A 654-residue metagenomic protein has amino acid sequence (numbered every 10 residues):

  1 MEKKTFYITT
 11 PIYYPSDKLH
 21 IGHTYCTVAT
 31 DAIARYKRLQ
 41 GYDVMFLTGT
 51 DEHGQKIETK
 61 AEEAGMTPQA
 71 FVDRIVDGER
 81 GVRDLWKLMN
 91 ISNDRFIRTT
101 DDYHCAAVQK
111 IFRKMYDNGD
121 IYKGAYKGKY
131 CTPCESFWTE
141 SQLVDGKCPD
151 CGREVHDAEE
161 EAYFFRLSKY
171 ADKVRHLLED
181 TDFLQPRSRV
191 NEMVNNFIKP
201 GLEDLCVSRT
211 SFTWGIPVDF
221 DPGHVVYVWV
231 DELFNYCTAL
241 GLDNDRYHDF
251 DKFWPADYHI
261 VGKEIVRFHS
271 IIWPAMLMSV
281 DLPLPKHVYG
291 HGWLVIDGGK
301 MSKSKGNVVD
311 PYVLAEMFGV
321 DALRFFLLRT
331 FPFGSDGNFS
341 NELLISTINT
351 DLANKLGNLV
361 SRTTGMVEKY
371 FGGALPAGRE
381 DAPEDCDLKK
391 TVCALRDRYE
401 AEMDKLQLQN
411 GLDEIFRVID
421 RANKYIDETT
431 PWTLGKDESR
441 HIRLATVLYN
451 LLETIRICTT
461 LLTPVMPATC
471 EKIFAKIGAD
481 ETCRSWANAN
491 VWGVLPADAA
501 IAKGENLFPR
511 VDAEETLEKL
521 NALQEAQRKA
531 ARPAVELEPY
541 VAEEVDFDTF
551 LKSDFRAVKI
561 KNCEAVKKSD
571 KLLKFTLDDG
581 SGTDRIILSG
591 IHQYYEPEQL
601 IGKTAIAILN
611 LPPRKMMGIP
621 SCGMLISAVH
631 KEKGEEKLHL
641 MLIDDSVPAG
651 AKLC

Functional and structural regions predicted by a protein language model:
M1-E2, Y36-D43, A64-T67, L88 (+7 more regions): Secondary-structure transition/capping motifs at alpha-helix termini and the adjoining loop/turn into the next element
M1-T48, Y103-A107, C151, A158-K369 (+1 more regions): Structured secondary-structure scaffolds
E2-F71, I97-F112, D117, C134 (+5 more regions): N-terminal catalytic cores of NTP/NDP-binding nucleotidyl/phosphoryl-transfer enzymes
F71-Y130: A broadly conserved sequence feature marking short terminus-proximal activation segments in nucleic acid-centric
N118-A171, R175: Cys/His-rich short segments
K123, S335, L343-D381, T391-A500 (+1 more regions): Helix-rich, typically C-terminal accessory recognition domains appended to large enzymatic cores
I473-T549: Intrinsic disorder at enzyme termini
A531-C654: Phosphate-backbone binding interfaces of nucleic-acid-interacting proteins
